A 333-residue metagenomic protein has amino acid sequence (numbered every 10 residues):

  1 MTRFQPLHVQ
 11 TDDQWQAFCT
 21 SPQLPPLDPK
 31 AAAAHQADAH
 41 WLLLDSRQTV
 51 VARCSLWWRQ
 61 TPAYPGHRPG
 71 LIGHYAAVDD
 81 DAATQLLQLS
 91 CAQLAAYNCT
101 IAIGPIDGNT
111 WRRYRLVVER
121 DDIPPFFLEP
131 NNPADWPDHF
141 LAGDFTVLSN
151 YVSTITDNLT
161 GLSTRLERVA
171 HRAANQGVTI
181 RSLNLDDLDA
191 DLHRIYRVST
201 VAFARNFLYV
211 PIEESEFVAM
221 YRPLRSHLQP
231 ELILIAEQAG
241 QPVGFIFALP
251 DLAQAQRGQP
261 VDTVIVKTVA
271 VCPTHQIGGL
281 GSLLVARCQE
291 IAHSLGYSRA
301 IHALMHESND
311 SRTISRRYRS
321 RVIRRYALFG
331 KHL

Functional and structural regions predicted by a protein language model:
M1, P130-F207: Acyltransferase donor/substrate-recognition loop-hinge adjacent to the catalytic core
H8-S46, C54-Y64, S182, D187-V271: A conserved beta-strand-loop-helix scaffold within acyl/acetyltransferase catalytic domains
D38, P69, S149-Y151, E231 (+2 more regions): Extracellular structured ligand-interaction cores
P65-D144, Q259-Y318: Acyl-donor binding region in acyl/amide transferases
I103, I155, I235-E237, F247 (+1 more regions): Short beta-strand segments
T156-N158, G330-L333: Short beta-strand-to-coil "C-cap" segments at the C-terminal boundary of structured domains/repeats, marking
S320-L328, H332: A structural motif corresponding to the C-terminal lobe/cap of the Radical SAM core domain
